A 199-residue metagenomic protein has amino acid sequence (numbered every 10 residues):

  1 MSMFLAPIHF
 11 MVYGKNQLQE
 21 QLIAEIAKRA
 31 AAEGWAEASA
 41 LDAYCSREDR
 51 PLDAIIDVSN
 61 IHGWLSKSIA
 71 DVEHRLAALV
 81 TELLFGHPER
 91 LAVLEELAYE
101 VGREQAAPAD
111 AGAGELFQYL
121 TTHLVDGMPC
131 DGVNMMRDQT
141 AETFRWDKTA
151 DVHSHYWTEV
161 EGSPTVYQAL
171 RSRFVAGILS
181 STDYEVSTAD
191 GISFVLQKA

Functional and structural regions predicted by a protein language model:
M1-A141: N-terminal accessory segment detector
T140-G191: Short, hydrophobic/π-rich interface segment
G191-A199: A beta-hairpin/wing motif
